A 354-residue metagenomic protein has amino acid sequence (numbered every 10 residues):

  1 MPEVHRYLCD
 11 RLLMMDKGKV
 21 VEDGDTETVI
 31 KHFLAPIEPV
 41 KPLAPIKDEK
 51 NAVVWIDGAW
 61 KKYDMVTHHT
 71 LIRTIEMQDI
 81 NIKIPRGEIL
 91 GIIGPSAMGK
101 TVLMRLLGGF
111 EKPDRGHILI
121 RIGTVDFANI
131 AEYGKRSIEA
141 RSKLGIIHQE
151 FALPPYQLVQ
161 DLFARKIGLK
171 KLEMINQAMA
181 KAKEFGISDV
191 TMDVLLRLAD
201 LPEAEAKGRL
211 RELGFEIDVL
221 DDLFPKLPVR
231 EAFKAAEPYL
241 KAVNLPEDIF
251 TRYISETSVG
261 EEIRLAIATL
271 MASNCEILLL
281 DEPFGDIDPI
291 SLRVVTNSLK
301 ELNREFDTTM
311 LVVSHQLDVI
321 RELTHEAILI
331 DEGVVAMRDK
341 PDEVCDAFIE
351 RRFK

Functional and structural regions predicted by a protein language model:
M1, S314-H315: H-loop/switch region of ABC-family ATPase nucleotide-binding domains
K19-V40, V334-K354: Conserved beta-strand-loop-alpha-helix hinge in the C-terminal portion of ABC ATPase nucleotide-binding domains
G108: Helix-to-loop junction immediately C-terminal to a conserved catalytic motif
H117-E139: ABC ATPase NBD Q-loop/coupling interface
I146, F151-D161: Conserved catalytic motifs of ABC-family nucleotide-binding domains
Q157-E184, D200, R209-D222: Q-loop/switch helix immediately C-terminal to the Walker
L278-D281: Catalytic Walker B motif of ABC-type/P-loop ATPase nucleotide-binding domains
